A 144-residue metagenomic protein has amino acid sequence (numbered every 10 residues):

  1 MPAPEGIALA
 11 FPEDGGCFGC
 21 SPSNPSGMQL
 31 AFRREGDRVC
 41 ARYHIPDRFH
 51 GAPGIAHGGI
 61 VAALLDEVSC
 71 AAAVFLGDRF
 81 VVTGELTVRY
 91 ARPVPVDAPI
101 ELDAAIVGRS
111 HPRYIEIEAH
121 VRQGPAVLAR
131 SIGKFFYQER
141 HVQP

Functional and structural regions predicted by a protein language model:
M1-A8, V94-V96, A105-P144: HotDog/MaoC-like acyl-thioester-processing domains
M1-R48: Non-catalytic linker/capping segments at the edges of enzyme domains
F11-G15, E35, H50-I55, D66-V68 (+1 more regions): Short acidic/polar alpha-helix capping motifs at helix-coil junctions
M28, D37, V82-G84, I100 (+2 more regions): Hydrophobic core residues within well-ordered beta-strands of beta-rich domains
R33-E35, A91, F136: A structural detector for beta-sheet-dominated domains
C40-L64: A conserved, well-ordered hydrophobic junction motif at loop->secondary-structure transitions
R42-H44, T87-R89, D103-A105, H120 (+1 more regions): Residue-level recognition of well-ordered beta-strand positions that form the cores of beta-sheet-rich folds across
V68-E101, I106: Hydrophobic beta-strand-centered segment that forms part of the acyl-chain substrate-binding groove
